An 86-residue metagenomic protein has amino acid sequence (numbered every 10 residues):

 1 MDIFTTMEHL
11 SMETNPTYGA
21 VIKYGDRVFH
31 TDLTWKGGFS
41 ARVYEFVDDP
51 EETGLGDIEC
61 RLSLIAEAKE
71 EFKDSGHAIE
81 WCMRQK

Functional and structural regions predicted by a protein language model:
M1-V28: Negatively charged, low-complexity tracts enriched in Asp/Glu with abundant Ser/Thr
D2-S11, D49-K86: Mixed-charge, Lys/Arg-enriched low-complexity segments
T17, K23, W35-K36, E52-G54 (+1 more regions): Intrinsically disordered, low-complexity segments enriched in small/polar residues
T17-G19, R27, G37-S40, W81: Secondary-structure boundary/capping motif
G19-A20, T31, A41, A68 (+1 more regions): Small side chains
K23, T34, Y44, K69-E71 (+1 more regions): Compositionally biased non-globular segments, especially hydrophobic aliphatic-rich helices of signal peptides
F29-G56: A short, structured beta-strand/loop element
